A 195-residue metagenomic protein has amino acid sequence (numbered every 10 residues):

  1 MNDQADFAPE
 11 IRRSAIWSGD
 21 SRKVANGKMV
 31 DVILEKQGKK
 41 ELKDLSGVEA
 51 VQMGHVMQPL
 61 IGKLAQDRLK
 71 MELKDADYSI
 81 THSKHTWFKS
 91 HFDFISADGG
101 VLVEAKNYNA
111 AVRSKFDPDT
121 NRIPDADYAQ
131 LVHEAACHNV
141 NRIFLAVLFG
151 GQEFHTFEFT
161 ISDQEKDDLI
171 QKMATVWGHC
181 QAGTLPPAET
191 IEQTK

Functional and structural regions predicted by a protein language model:
M1-L60, R68: Charged, glycine-rich intrinsically disordered N-terminal tails and low-complexity linkers that flank
P9, P59, P118, P124 (+2 more regions): Proline-rich intrinsically disordered, low-complexity coils
W17, K28, D44, V48 (+5 more regions): Alpha-helix initiation/capping motif
V51, D67-Q181: Nucleic-acid nuclease catalytic cores
G178-K195: Helix-loop elements that line ligand-binding/catalytic pockets
